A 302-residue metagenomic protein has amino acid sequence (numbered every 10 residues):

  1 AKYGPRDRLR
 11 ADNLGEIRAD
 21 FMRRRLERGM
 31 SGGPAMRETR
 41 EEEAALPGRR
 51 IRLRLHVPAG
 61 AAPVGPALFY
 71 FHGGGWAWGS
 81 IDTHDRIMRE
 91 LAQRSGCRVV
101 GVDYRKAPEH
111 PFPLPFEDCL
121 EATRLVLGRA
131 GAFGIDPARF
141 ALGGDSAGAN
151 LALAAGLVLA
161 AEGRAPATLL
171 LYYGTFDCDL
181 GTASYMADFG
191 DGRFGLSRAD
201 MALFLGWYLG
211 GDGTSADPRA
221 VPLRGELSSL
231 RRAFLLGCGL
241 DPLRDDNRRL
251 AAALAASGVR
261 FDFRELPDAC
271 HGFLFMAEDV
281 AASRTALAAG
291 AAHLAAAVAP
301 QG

Functional and structural regions predicted by a protein language model:
A1-P58, A299-G302: A glycine/proline-hinged amphipathic helix-loop "lid/cap" segment that gates access to hydrophobic ligand pockets
R50-I51, P58-A67, S228-L230: Proline/glycine-enriched tight loop/beta-turn segments at coil->beta junctions that connect or precede beta-strands
H72-A77, L240: Active-site glycine-rich loops that stabilize anionic/oxyanionic intermediates across multiple enzyme folds
D82-V100: Short amphipathic alpha-helix adjacent to the substrate-entry channel of hydrolases
H110-A130: Alpha/beta-hydrolase active-site loop
L127-L142: Gly/Ser-rich "nucleophile elbow"/oxyanion-hole loop immediately N-terminal to the catalytic nucleophile in hydrolases
P137-A138, L153-G302: Alpha/beta hydrolase fold serine-hydrolase catalytic domain that processes acyl esters and thioesters
G144, G148, A152: Gly/Ala-rich beta-loop-alpha elbow adjacent to hydrolase catalytic centers
